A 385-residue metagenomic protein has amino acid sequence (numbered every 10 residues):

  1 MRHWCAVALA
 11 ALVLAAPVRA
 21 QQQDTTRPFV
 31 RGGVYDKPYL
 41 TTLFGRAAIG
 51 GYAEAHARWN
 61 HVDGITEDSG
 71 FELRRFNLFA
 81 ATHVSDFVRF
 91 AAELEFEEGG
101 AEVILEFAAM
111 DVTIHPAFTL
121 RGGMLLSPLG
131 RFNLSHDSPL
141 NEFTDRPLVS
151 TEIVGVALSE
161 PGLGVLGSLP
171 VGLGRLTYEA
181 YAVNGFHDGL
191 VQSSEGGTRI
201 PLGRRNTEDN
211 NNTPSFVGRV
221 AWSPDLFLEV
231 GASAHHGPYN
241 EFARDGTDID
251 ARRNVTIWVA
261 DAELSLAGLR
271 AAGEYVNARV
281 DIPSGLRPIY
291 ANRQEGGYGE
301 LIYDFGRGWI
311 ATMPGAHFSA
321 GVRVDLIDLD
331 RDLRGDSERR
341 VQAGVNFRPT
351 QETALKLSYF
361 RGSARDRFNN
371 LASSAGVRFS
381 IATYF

Functional and structural regions predicted by a protein language model:
M1-W4, V171: Positively charged n-region of N-terminal signal peptides that target proteins for export
A6-A15: Bacterial N-terminal signal peptides
P17-E54, F385: N-terminal periplasmic/intermembrane-space "pro-region" immediately following the signal or transit peptide
Q23-D24, D63-I65, A108-T113, N133 (+2 more regions): Outer-membrane beta-barrel pore domains
D36-D188, N212-V217, A221-E229, R293 (+3 more regions): Outer membrane beta-barrel
S135-D137, V149-G155, Q192-E195, T207-D209 (+2 more regions): Extracellular/periplasm-exposed beta-strand and loop segments of Gram-negative cell-envelope proteins, dominated by
R175-Y178, G189-E195, A243-R244, S284-G285: A short secondary-structure junction signal
L190, G196-A243: Loop-centered beta-sheet repeat module
